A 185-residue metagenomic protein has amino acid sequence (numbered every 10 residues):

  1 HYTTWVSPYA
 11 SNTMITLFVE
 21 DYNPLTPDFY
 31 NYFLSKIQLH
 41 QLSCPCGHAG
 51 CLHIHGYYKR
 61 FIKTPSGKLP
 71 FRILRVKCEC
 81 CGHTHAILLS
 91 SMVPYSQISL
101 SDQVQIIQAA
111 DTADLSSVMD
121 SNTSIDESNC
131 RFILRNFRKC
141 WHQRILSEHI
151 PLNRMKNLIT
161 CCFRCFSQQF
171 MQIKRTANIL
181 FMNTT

Functional and structural regions predicted by a protein language model:
H1-L25, L39, H83, Q143-T185: Long C-terminal interaction/binding lobes of large macromolecular proteins
H1-M92: Short, conserved DNA-binding cores of transcription-related domains
C80-F170, F181: Short, positively charged, Gly/Tyr-enriched micro-motifs that form contact patches at catalytic or ligand/partner
